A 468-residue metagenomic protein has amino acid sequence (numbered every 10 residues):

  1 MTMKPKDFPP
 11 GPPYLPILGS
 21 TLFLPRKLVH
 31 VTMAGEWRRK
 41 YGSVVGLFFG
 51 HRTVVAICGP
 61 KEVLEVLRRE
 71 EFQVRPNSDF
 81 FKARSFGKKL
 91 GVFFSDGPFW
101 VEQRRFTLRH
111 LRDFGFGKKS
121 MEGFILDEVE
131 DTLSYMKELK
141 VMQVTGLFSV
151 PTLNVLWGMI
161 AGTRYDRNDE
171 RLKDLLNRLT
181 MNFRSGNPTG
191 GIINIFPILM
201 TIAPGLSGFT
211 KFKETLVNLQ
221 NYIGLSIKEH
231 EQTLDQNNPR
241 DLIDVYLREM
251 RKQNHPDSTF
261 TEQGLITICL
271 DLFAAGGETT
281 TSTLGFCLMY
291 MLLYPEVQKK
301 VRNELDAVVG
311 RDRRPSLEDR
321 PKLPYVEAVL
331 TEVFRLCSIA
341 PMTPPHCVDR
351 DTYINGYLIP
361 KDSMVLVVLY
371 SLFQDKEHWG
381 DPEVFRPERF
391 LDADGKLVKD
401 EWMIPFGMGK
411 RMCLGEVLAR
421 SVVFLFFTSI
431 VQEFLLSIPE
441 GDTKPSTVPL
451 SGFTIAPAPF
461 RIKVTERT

Functional and structural regions predicted by a protein language model:
M3-P25, H30-F124, Q143, F148-V155 (+2 more regions): Cytochrome P450 substrate-recognition site 1
T21-G42, N218-N221, L225, E229 (+2 more regions): Conserved cytochrome P450 K-helix E-x-x-R motif and the immediately C-terminal K′/meander segment
F48-V55, G115-D127, M136-G158, R164-L175 (+8 more regions): Cytochrome P450
H51-L64, K89, R112, V129-S134 (+7 more regions): Hydrophobic mid-domain F-helix/FG-region of cytochrome P450s
R112-F116, R184, P188-I193, E214-L284 (+6 more regions): Conserved cytochrome P450 catalytic core segment spanning the I/J/K helices
T152, L156, I160, T215-S226 (+7 more regions): Central I-helix of cytochrome P450 enzymes
P295-V297, E416-F453, P457: Cytochrome P450 heme-binding "Cys pocket" and the immediately downstream C-terminal segment
V367-G395: Conserved cytochrome P450 K-helix/beta-meander segment immediately N-terminal to the heme-binding cysteine loop
